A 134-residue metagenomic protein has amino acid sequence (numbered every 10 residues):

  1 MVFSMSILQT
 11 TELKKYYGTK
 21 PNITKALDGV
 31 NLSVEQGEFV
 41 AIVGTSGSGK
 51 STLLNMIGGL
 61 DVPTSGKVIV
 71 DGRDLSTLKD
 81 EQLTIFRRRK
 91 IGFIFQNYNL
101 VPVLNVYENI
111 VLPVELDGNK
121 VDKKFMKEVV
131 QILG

Functional and structural regions predicted by a protein language model:
I7, Y16-G29: A short, flexible loop at the N-terminus of ABC-type nucleotide-binding domains that lies
P21-T24, L75-G92: ABC ATPase NBD coupling module
V43-T45: The feature captures the beta-strand-to-loop junction immediately N-terminal to the Walker
G58: Helix-to-loop junction immediately C-terminal to a conserved catalytic motif
G66-D74: Conserved ABC transporter NBD signature motif
R73-D74, V121-G134: Conserved ABC ATPase "signature" region
L104-P113: Short coil-to-helix segment of the ABC ATPase nucleotide-binding domain corresponding to the Q-loop/switch region
